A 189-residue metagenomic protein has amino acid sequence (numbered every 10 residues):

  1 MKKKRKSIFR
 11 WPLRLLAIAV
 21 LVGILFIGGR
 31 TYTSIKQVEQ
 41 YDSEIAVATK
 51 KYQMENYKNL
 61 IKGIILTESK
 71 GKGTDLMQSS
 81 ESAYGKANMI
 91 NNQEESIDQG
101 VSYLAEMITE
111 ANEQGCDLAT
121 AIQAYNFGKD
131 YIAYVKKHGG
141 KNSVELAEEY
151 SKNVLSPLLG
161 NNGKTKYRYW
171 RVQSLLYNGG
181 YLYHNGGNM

Functional and structural regions predicted by a protein language model:
M1-E39, E44, A48-Y52, A87-D98 (+2 more regions): Non-catalytic cell-wall polysaccharide-engagement segments
E55-K72, S79, I97-V101, A121-F127: Short, functionally critical alpha-helical segments immediately adjacent to catalytic or ligand/cofactor-binding
G73-T74, C116: Secondary-structure boundary/capping residues
T74-M77, V135-K136: Short, solvent-exposed loop/turn and secondary-structure capping segments
M77-G85: Short linear capping/connector segments at secondary-structure termini
